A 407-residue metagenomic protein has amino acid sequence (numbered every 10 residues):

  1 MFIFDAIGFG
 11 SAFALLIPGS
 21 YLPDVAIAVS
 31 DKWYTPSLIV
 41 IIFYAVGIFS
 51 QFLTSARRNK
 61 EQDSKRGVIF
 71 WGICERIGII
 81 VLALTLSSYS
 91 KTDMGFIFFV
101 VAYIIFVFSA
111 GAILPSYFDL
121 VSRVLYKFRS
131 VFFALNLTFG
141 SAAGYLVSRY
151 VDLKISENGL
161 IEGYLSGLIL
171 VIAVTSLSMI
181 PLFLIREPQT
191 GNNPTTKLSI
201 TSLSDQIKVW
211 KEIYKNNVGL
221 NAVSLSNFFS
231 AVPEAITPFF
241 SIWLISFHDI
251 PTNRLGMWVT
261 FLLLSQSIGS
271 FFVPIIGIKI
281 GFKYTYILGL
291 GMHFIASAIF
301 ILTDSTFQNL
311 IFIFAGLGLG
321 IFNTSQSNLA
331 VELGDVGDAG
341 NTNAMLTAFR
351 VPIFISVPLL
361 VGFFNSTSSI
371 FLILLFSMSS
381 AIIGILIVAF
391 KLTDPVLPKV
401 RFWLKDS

Functional and structural regions predicted by a protein language model:
M1-I48, G219-W258: Helix-loop boundary and gating motifs at the non-cytosolic
W33-Y34, Y126-N136, T252, V336-L346: Loop-to-transmembrane helix entry/capping segments in MFS-fold secondary transporters and related SLC/MFSD carriers
S50-R66, I155, G269-G281, N365: Helix-to-loop junctions at the C-terminal end of transmembrane segments in multipass secondary transporters
R66-L82, Y284-A298: Structural signature of the two symmetry-related core transmembrane helices
A110-L125, I321-D335: Intracellular juxtamembrane helix-capping segments at the cytosolic ends of symmetry-related transmembrane helices
L153-A173, F363-A381: A membrane-interface helix-boundary motif in multi-pass transporters
I180-K197, A389-F402: Helix-loop junctions on the cytosolic side of multi-pass membrane transporters, especially the intracellular loop
Q189-V223, W403-S407: Juxtamembrane intracellular "pre-TM" segments in multi-pass secondary transporters
